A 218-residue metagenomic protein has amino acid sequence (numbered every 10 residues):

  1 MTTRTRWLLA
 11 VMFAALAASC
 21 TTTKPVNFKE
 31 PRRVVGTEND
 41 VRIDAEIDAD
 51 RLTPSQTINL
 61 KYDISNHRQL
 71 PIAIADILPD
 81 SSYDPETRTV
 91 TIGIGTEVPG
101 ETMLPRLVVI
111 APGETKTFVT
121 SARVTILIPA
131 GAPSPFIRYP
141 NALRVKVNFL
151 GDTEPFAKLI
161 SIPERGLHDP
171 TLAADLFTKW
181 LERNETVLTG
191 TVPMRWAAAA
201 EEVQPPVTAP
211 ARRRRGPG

Functional and structural regions predicted by a protein language model:
M1-L9: Bacterial N-terminal signal peptides that target proteins for export
A18-S19: C-terminal motif of bacterial Sec signal peptides marking the signal peptidase cleavage site
T23-P54, Q69: Low-complexity, acidic Ser/Thr/Pro/Gly-rich terminal tails and inter-domain linkers that flank the onset of structured
I58-N66: Short, well-ordered beta-strand segments enriched in hydrophobic/aromatic residues
Q69-T115: The feature marks short-to-medium sequence segments in extracytoplasmic or secretory-pathway proteins
E97-N141: Short, solvent-exposed, Trp/other aromatic-anchored flexible loops in extracytoplasmic proteins
V124-V203: Terminal connector regions
V203-G218: Compositionally biased, proline/threonine/alanine/serine-rich low-complexity intrinsically disordered stretches
